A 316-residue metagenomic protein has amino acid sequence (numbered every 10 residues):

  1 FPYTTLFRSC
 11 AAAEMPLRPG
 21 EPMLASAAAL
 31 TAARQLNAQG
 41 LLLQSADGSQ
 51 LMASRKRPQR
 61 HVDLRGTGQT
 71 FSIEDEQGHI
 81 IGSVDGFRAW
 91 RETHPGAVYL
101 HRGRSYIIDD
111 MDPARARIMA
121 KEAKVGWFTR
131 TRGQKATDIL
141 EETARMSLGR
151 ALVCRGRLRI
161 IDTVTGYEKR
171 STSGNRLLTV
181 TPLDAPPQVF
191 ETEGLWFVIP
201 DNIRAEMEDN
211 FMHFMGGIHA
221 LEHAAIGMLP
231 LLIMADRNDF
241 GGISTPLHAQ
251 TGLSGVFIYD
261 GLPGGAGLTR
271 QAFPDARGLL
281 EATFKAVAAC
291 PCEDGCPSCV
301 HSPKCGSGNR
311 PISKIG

Functional and structural regions predicted by a protein language model:
P2-L6: Short, small-residue-biased leader/transition segments that mark boundaries at the very start of proteins
F7-P22, R34-Q35, Q39-G40, S54-C290 (+2 more regions): Extended Lys/Arg-rich polyanion-binding regions
A25: Cys/His-rich Zn2+-binding cysteine-cluster or related metal-binding knuckle/ribbon modules and their
S49-A53: Minor-groove-contacting beta-hairpin "wing" of winged helix-turn-helix DNA-binding domains
C290, G295-C299: Short cysteine clusters
H301-I315: Iron-sulfur (Fe-S) cluster-binding segments and ferredoxin-like electron-carrier domains, especially [2Fe-2S]
